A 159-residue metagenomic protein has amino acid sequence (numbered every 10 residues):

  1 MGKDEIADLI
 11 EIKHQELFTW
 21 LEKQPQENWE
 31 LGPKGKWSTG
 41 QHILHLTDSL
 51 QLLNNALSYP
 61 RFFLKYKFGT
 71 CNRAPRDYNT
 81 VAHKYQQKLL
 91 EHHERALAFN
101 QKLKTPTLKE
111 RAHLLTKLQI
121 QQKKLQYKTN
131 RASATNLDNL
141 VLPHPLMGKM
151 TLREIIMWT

Functional and structural regions predicted by a protein language model:
M1, Q24, W37, P106-K109 (+3 more regions): Short coil/turn linker and secondary-structure boundary residues
M1-E5, N55-K117: Short, helix-capping/interhelical loops that line the mouth of catalytic, cofactor-, or ligand-binding pockets
M1-W37: An N-terminal domain-cap segment
G2-I6, W29, R111-A112, L152-I156: Active-site rim elements
I6, K13, L17, S49 (+1 more regions): Alpha-helical packing segments of well-folded alpha/beta enzyme cores
F18-Q26, L90-Q101, A134-P143: Short alpha-helical hairpin
W29-Q86, K123-T159: Short, contiguous alpha-helical
